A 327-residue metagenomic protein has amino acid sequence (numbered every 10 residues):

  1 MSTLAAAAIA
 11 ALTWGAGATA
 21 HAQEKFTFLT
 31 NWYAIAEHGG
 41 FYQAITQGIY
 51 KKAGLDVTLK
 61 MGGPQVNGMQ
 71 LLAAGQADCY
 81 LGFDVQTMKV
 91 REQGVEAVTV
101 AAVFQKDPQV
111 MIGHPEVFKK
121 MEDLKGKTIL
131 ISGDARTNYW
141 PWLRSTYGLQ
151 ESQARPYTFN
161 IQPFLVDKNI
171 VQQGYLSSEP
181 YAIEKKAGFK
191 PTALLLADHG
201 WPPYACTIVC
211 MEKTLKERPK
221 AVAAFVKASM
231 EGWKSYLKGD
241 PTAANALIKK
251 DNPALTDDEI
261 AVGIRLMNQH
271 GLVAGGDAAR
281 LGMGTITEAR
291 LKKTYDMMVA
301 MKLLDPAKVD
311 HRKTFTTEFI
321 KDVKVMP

Functional and structural regions predicted by a protein language model:
T3-A16: Bacterial N-terminal signal peptides
A16-A22: Sec/Tat signal peptide C-region and signal peptidase I cleavage site
A22-S177, L194, P202: Short, glycine-/small- and polar/acidic-enriched structural segments that line small-molecule recognition paths
I49-K52, Y147-L149, A187-G188, A254-D257 (+1 more regions): Short helix-capping segments at alpha-helix termini
T58, V66-N67, A197-D198, A261-N268 (+1 more regions): Short linear loop/turn motifs
V85-Q86, F159-T256: Pocket-lining segment of extracytoplasmic ligand-binding domains
K216-L304: Secondary-structure end/capping motifs
A289-P327: Conserved C-terminal helix/tail region of periplasmic/extracytoplasmic solute-binding proteins
